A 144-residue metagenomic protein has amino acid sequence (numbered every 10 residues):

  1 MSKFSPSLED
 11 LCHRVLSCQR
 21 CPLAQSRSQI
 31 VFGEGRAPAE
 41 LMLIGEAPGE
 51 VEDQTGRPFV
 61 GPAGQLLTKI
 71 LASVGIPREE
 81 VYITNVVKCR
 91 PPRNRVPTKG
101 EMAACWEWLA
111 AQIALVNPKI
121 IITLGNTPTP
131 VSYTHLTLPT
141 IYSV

Functional and structural regions predicted by a protein language model:
M1-L136: A polyanion-binding, active-site-adjacent surface
H135-V144: Single conserved hydrophobic/aromatic residue that forms the stacking wall/gate of nucleotide- or nucleobase-binding
